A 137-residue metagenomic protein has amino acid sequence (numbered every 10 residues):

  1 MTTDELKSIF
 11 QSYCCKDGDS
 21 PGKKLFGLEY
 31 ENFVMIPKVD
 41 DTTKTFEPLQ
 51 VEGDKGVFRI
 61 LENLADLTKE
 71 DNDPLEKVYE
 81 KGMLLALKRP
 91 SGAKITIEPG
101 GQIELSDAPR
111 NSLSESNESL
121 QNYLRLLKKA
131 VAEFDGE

Functional and structural regions predicted by a protein language model:
M1-E137: Terminal catalytic/cofactor-binding subdomain
